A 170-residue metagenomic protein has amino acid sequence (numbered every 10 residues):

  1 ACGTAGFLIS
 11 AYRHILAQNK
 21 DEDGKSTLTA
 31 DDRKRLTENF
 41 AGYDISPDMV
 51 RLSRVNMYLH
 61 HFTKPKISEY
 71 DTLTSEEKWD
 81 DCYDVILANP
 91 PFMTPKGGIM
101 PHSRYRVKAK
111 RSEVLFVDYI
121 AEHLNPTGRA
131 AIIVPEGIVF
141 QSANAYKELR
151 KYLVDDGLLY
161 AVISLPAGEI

Functional and structural regions predicted by a protein language model:
A1-A88, M93-P95, R104, K110 (+4 more regions): Conserved S-adenosyl-L-methionine
S68, G98, S164-L165: Short loop/turn and capping residues at structural boundaries
P95-I99, S142: Conserved ATPase-coupling elements of RecA-like P-loop NTPase cores
K110-I170: Conserved Class I SAM-dependent methyltransferase catalytic core
